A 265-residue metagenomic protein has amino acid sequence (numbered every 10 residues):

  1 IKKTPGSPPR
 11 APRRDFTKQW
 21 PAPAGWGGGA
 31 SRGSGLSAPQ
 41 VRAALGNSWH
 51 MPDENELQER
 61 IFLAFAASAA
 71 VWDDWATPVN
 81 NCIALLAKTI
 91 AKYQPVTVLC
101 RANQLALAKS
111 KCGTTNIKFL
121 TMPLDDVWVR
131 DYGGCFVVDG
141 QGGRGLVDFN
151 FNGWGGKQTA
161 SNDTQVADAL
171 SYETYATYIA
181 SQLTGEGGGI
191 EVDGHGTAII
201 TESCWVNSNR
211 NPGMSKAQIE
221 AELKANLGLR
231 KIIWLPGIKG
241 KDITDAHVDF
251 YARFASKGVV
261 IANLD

Functional and structural regions predicted by a protein language model:
I1-Q19: N-terminal secretory signal peptides
R13, W20-G29, G33-D265: The feature marks the mature, well-folded catalytic cores of soluble enzymes
